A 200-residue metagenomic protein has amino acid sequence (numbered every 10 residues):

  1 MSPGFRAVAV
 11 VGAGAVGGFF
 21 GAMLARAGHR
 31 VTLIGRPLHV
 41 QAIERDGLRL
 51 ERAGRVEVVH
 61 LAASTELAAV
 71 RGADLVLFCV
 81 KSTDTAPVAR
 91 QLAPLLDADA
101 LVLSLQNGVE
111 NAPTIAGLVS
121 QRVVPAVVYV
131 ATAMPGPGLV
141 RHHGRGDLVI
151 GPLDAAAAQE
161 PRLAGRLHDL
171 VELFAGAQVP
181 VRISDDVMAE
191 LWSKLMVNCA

Functional and structural regions predicted by a protein language model:
M1-R55: NAD(P)+-binding Rossmann beta1-loop-alpha1 motif at the extreme N-terminus of oxidoreductases
F5-A7, D74, G146: Nucleotide donor/acceptor-binding cores
A27, D46, A98-D99, A177: Structured helix-beta-strand junction loops
V40, A73, T85, N111-A112 (+3 more regions): A general structural signal for well-ordered alpha-helical segments in protein cores
A42, L95, G117-Q121, A126 (+1 more regions): Internal alpha-helical scaffold of NAD(P)-dependent oxidoreductase catalytic cores
A53-V58, L173-A175: Short, conserved catalytic or adaptor-binding loops enriched in Gly and charged residues
R55-R141: Rossmann-like NAD(P)(H) cofactor-binding subdomain of soluble oxidoreductases
